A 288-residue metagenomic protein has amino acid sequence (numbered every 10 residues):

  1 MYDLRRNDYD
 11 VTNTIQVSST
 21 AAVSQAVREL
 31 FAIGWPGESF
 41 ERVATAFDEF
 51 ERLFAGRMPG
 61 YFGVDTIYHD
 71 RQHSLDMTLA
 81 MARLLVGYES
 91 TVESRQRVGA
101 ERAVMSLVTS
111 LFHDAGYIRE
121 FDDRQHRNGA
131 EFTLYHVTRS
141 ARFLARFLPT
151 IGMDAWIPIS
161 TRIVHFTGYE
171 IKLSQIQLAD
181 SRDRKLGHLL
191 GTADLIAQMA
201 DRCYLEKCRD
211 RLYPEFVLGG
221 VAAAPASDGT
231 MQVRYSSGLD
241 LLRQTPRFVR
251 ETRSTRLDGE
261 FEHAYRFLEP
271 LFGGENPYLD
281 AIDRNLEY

Functional and structural regions predicted by a protein language model:
M1-G37, R83-R102, F112, G116 (+2 more regions): Divalent metal-dependent phosphate-bond-processing catalytic cores, especially two-metal-ion Mg2+/Mn2+ enzymes that act
P36-A46, T78: Basic/hydrophobic alpha-helical interface regions
A46-F50, F54, S106-S110, S160-G168 (+1 more regions): Short alpha-helical scaffolding segments that buttress acidic/His motifs in well-ordered protein cores
E51-A80, D122-A130: Active-site flanking loop/helix segments enriched in acidic
H69-H73, V98-L107, F132-H136, S181-H188: Secondary-structure capping and boundary motifs in well-ordered enzyme cores
S74, M81, Y135-S174, Q232: Histidine- and acidic-residue-rich, metal-dependent catalytic cores
M77, V104-Q125, S140, T161-E170: His-Asp-centered metal-binding catalytic motifs of divalent-metal-dependent phosphohydrolases/nucleases
S90-Q96, D122-R127, F147-P158: Inter-helical turn/loop segments and adjacent helix faces that build the functional surface of alpha-helical bundle
